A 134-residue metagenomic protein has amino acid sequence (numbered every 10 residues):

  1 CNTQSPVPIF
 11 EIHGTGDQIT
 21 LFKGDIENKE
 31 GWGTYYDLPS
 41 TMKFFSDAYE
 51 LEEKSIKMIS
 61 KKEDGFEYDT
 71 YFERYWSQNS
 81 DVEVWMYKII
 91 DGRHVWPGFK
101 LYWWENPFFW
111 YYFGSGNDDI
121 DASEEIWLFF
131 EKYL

Functional and structural regions predicted by a protein language model:
C1-V7, Q18: Primarily recognizes the serine-hydrolase "nucleophile elbow" in alpha/beta-hydrolase and SGNH/GDSL folds
E11-H13, D17: Short beta-strand/loop motif that positions the catalytic acidic residue of the alpha/beta-hydrolase fold
I12, F44-L51, F129-Y133: Structured segments of extracytoplasmic/periplasmic soluble domains in secreted or envelope-associated proteins
Q18-D37, W96-F99: Conserved alpha/beta-hydrolase "acid-adjacent" motif
W32-Y71: Acidic, glycine-rich loop-and-strand cores that form catalytic or ligand-binding grooves in diverse globular domains
D69-N79, E83-M86: Short, surface-exposed beta-strand/loop micro-motifs that present aromatic residues
I90-V95: Histidine-bearing beta->alpha loop at or near hydrolase active sites
E105-L134: Catalytic active-site module of serine/aspartate enzymes centered on a nucleophile-bearing elbow/loop
